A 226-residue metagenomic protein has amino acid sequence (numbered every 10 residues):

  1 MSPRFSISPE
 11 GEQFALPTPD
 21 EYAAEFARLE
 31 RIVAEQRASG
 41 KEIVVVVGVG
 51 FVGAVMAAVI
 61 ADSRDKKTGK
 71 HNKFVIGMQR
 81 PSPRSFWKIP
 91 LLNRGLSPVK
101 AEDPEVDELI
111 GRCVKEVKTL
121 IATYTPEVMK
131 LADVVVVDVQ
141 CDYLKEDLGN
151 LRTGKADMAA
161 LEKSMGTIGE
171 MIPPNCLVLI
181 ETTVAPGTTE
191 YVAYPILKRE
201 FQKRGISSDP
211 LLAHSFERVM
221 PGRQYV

Functional and structural regions predicted by a protein language model:
M1-F14: Intrinsically disordered, low-structural-confidence terminal and linker regions
G11-R31, A38-S39, I43, K67-F74 (+3 more regions): Conserved N-terminal Rossmann-fold NAD(P) cofactor-binding segment
A34-A38, E170-M171: Glycine-rich helix-loop-beta junction characteristic of Rossmann-like nucleotide cofactor-binding loops
V45-G48: Conserved N-terminal Rossmann-fold NAD(P)-binding element of oxidoreductases
G53-A54: N-terminal Rossmann-fold NAD(P) dinucleotide-binding loop
A57, A61-D65, G69: Gly/Ala-rich phosphate-binding loop of Rossmann-like dinucleotide-binding domains, activating on the conserved
D138-Q140, L144, S164-G166, E170-V226: Rossmann-fold dinucleotide-binding core
L151-G169: Glycine-rich S-adenosyl-L-methionine
